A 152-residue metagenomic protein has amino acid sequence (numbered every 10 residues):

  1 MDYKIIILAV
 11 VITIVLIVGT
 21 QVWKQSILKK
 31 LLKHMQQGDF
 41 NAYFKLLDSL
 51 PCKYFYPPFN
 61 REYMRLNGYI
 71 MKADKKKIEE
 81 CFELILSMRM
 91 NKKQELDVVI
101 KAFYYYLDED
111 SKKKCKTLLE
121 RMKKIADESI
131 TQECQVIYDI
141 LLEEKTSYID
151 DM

Functional and structural regions predicted by a protein language model:
M1-A9: Feature marks short, highly hydrophobic, charge-poor N-terminal signal-anchor/signal peptide-like helices that anchor
V15-A42: Transmembrane-cytosolic junction motif
G19-K29, Y54-Y63, N91-I100, A126-I137: Generic helix N-cap/helix-start motif at coil->alpha-helix transitions
K29, K33, M64-M71, K101-D108 (+1 more regions): Residue-level signature for tetratricopeptide repeat
N41-L50, K75-S87, S111-D127, T146-M152: Alpha-helical repeat scaffolds
Y43-D74: Acidic, Ser/Thr-rich low-complexity segments on the non-lumenal side of membrane proteins
V98-L118: A membrane-cytosol interface segment of integral membrane proteins
I130-M152: Soluble C-terminal extramembrane regulatory/interaction domains of multi-pass membrane proteins
